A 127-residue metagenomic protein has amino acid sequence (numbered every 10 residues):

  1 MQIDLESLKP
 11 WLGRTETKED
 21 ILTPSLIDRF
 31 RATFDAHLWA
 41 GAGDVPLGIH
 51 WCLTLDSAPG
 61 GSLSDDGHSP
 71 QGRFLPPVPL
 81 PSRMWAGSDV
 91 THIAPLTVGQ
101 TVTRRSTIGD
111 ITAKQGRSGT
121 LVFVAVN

Functional and structural regions predicted by a protein language model:
M1-T101: Hydrophobic, proline/glycine-rich low-complexity stretches
R83-N127: Hydrophobic beta-sheet segments that form the core/acyl-binding groove of ACP/CoA-dependent acyl-chain-processing
